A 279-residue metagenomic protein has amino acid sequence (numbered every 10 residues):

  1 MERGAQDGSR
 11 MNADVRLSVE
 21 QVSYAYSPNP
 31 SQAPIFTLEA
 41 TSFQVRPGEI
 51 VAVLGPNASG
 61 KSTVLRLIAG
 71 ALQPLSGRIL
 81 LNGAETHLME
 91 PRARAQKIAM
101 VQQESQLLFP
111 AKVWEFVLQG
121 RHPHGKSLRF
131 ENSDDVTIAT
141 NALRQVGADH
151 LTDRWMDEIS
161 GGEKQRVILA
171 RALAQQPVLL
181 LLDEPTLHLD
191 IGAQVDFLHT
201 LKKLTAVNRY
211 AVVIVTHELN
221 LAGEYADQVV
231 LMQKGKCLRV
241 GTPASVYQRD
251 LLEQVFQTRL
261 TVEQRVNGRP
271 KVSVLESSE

Functional and structural regions predicted by a protein language model:
L54-P56: The feature captures the beta-strand-to-loop junction immediately N-terminal to the Walker
A69: Helix-to-loop junction immediately C-terminal to a conserved catalytic motif
G77-E85, R94: Conserved ABC transporter NBD signature motif
W155-I159, E163: Conserved ABC ATPase signature
Q176: Conserved catalytic motifs of ABC-family nucleotide-binding domains
L180-E184: Catalytic Walker B motif of ABC-type/P-loop ATPase nucleotide-binding domains
V255-E279: ABC ATPase nucleotide-binding domains
